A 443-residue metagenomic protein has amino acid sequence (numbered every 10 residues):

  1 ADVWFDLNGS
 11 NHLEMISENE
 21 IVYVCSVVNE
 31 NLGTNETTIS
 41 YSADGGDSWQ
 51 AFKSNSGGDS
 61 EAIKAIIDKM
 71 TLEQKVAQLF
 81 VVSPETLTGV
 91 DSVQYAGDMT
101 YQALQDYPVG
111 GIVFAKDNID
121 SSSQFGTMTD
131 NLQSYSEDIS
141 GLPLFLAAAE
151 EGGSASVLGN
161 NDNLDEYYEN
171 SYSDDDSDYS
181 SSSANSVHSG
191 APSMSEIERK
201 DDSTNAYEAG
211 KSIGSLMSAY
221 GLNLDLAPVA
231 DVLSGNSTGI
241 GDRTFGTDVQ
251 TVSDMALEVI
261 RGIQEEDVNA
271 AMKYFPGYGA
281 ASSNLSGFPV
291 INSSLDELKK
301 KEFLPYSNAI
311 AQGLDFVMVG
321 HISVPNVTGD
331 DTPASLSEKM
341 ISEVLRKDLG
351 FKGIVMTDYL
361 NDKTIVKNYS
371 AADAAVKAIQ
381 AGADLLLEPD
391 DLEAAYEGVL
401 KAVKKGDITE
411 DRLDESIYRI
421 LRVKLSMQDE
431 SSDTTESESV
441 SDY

Functional and structural regions predicted by a protein language model:
L7-M15: Repeated scaffold domains used in trafficking and secretory/extracellular systems, primarily beta-propellers
S17-N19: Residue-level recognition of beta-strand termini and adjacent short loop/turns
V28-L32: Short glycine/acidic-enriched loop and turn motifs that connect beta-strands
E85-L87, D91-Q94, Y101-V252, Y274 (+4 more regions): Enzymes and membrane/adaptor proteins characterized by extended Gly/Ser/Thr/Asp/Glu-rich, aromatic-dotted
Y172-S182, S432-Y443: Ser/Thr/Gly/Pro-rich low-complexity, disordered linker/stalk segments of secreted and cell-surface proteins
T251-E266, L336-K352: Alpha-helix-loop-beta-strand connector modules within alpha/beta enzyme cores
K404-S432: Mid-to-C-terminal alpha-helical segments outside catalytic/metal-binding sites
